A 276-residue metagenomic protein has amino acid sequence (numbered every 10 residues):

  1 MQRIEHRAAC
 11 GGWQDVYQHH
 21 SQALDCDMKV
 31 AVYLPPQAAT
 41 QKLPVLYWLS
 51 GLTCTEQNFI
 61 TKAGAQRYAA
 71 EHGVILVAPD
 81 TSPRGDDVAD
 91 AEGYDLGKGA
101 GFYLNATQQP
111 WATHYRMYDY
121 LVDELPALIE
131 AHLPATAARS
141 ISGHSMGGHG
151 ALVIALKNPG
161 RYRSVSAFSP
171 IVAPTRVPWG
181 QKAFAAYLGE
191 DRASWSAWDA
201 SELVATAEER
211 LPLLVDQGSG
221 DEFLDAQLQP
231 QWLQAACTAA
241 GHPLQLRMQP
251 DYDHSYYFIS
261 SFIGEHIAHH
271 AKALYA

Functional and structural regions predicted by a protein language model:
M1-A276: Non-catalytic cap/lid and distal C-terminal segments of serine-dependent acyl enzymes
